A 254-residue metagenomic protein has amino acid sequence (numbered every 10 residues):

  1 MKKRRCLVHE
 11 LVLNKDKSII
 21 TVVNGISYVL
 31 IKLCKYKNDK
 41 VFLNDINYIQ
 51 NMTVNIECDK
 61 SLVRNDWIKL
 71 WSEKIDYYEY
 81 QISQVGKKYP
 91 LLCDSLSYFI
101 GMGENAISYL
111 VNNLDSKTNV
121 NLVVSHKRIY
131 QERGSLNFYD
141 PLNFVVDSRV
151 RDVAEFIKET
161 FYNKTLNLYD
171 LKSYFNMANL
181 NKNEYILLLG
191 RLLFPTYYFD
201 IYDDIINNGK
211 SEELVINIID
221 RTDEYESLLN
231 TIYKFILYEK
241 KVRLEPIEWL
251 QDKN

Functional and structural regions predicted by a protein language model:
M1-K60: ATP-binding pocket architecture of kinase catalytic cores
L11, S108-V153: Active-site acidic catalytic loop and adjacent metal/ATP-binding pocket of ATP-dependent phosphoryl transfer enzymes
N24-K40, K74-V85, V150, F156 (+1 more regions): A glycine-centered beta->alpha junction motif in the catalytic cores of kinase/phosphotransferase enzymes
D45, K74, M102-N105, L166 (+1 more regions): Amphipathic, well-ordered alpha-helical segments in soluble domains
S61-V124, K234, Y238-L250: ATP-dependent phospho-/nucleotidyl transfer catalytic cores
G134-Y185: Active-site Asp-x-Gly
L187-P195: Central hydrophobic cores of alpha-helical transmembrane segments in multi-pass integral membrane proteins
F199-N254: ATP/Mg2+ or Mg2+-diphosphate-binding catalytic cores that bind nucleotide phosphates or diphosphates via glycine-rich
